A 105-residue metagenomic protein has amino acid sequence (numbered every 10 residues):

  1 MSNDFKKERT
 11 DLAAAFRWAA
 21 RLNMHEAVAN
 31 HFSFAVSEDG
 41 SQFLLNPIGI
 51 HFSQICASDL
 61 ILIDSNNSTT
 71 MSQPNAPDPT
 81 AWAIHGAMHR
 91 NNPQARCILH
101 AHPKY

Functional and structural regions predicted by a protein language model:
K6-L99: An anion-binding catalytic pocket shared by soluble metabolic enzymes
K104: Class I SAM-dependent methyltransferase SAM-binding "motif I" and its flanking Rossmann-like core
